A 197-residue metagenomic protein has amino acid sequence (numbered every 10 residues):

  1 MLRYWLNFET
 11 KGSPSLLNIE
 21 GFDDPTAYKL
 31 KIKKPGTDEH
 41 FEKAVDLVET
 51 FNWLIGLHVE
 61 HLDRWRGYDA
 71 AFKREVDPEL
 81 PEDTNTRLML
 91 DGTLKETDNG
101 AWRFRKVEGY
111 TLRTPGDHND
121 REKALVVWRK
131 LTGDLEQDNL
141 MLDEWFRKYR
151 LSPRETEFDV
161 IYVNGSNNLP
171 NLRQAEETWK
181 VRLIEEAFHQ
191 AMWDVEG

Functional and structural regions predicted by a protein language model:
M1-G197: Accessory, often C-terminal, charged low-complexity segments
